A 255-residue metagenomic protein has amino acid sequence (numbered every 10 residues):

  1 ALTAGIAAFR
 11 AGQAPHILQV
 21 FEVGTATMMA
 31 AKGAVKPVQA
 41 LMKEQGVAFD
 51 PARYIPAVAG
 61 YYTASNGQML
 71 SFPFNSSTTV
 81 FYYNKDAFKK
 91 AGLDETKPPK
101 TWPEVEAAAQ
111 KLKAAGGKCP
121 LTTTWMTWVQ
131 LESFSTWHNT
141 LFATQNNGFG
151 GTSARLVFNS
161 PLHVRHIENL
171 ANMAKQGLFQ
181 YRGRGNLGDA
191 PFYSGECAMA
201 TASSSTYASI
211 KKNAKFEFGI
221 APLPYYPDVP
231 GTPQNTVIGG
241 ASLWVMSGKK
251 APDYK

Functional and structural regions predicted by a protein language model:
A1-Y54, K90-G92, K97-K100, P191 (+3 more regions): Extracytoplasmic "Venus flytrap"/periplasmic binding protein-like
G5, V105, L112, S135 (+1 more regions): Hydrophobic residues within well-ordered alpha-helices
A11, G67, A91, E168 (+2 more regions): Extracytoplasmic/periplasmic substrate-recognition and gating elements
V20-G24, G185, A202-Y207, L223-P224 (+1 more regions): Beta->alpha turn/N-cap motifs
G24-V80, K100, E106, E132-T136 (+2 more regions): Hinge/lid segment of periplasmic solute-binding proteins
Q39-Y54, P98, T140-R165, K212-N213 (+1 more regions): Short, solvent-exposed loop/beta-turn-alpha elements that line the ligand-binding surface or hinge of extracytoplasmic
T79-Y83, L243-V245: Short glycine- and hydrophobic/aromatic-rich loop-to-beta-strand nucleating segment in the catalytic cores
E106-K111, G151-R182: Glycine-centered hinge/linker elements that transmit conformational signals in sensory and ligand-binding systems
